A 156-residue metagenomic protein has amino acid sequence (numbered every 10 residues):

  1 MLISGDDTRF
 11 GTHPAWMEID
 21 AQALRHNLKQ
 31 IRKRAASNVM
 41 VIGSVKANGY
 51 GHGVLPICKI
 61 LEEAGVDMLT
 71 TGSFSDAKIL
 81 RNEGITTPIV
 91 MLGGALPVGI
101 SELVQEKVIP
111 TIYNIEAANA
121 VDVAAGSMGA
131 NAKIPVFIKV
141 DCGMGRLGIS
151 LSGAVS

Functional and structural regions predicted by a protein language model:
G5-D6: Scaffold/interface architecture of coatomer-like assemblies
G11, A15-E18, A23-R25, V39-S156: Active-site-proximal beta-alpha core segment in soluble small-molecule metabolic enzymes
R34: Conserved PLP-enzyme active-site core in the AAT-like
